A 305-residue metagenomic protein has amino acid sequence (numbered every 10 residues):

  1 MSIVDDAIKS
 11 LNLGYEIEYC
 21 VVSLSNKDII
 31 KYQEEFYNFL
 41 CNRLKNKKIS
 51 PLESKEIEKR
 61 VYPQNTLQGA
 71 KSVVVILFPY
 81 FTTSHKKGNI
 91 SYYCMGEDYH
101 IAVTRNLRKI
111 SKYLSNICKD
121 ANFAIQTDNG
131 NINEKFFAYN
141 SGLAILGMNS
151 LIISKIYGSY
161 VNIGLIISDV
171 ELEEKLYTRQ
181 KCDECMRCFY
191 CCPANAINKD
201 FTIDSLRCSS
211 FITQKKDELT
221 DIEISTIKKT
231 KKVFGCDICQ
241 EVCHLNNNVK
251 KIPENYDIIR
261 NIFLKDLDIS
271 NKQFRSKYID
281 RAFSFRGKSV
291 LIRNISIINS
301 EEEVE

Functional and structural regions predicted by a protein language model:
M1-K181: Auxiliary alpha/beta "docking" domains used to position bulky ligands
N116-F123, N198, K250, E305: Surface-exposed helix-capping loop/turn segments at secondary-structure junctions
E174-D183, S225-C236: Immediate flanking context of iron-sulfur cluster ligation sites
R187-D217, K228-D257: Iron-sulfur cluster-binding cysteine motifs and their immediate structural context in ferredoxin-like electron-transfer
I212, K216-F234, K265-G287: Short Fe-S-cluster ligation motifs
F285-E302: Long, compositionally biased charged/polar accessory segments in the mid-to-C-terminal portions of proteins
